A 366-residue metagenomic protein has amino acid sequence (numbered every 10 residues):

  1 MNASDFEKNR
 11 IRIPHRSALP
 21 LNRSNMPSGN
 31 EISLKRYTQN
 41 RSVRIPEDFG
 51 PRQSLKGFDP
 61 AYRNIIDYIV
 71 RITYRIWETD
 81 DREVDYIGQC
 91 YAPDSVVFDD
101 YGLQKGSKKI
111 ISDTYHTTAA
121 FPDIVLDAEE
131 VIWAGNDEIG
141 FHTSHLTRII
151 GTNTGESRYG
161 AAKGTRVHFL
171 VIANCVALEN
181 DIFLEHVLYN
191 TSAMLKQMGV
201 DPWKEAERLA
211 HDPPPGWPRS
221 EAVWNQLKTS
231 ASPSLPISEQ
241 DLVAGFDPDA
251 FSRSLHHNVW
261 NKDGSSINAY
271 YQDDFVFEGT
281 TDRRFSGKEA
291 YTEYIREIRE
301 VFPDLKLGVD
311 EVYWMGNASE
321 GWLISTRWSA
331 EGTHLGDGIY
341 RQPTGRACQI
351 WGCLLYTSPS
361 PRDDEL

Functional and structural regions predicted by a protein language model:
N2-I76, D81, W203-N261, A269: Short, low-complexity N-terminal intrinsically disordered segments enriched in polar/charged residues
N64-R71, R82-G151, G264-T333: A solvent-exposed, acidic/Ser-Thr-rich amphipathic alpha-helical stretch
E129-W133, L170-C175, V309-W314, W351-Y356: Hydrophobic/aromatic beta-strand elements that line small-molecule binding cavities or substrate pockets in beta-rich
I150-T165, E331-R346: Short, cysteine-centered beta-strand-loop-beta hairpins and adjacent loop/turn segments enriched in charged/polar
H186-K196, R362: Short, solvent-exposed aromatic-acidic interface loops
Y356-P359, D363-L366: Single conserved hydrophobic/aromatic residue that forms the stacking wall/gate of nucleotide- or nucleobase-binding
